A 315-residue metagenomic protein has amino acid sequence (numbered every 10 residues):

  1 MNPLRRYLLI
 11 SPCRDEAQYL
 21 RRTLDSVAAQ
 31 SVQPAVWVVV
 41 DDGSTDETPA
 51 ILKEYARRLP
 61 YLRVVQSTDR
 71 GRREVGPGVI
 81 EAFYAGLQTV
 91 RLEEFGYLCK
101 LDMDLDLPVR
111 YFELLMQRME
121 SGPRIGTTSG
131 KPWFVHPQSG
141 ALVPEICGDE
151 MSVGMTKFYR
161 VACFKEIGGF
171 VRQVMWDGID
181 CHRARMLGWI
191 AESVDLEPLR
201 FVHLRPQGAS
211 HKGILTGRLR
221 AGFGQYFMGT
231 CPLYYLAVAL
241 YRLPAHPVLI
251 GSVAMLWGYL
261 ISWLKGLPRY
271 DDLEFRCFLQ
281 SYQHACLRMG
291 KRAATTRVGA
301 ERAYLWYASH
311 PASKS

Functional and structural regions predicted by a protein language model:
M1-A29: N-proximal low-complexity "stem/linker" segments adjacent to membrane-targeting elements
R5-L8, V36, I179: Cell-envelope/extracellular polymer assembly enzymes that use nucleotide-activated donors
D25-G71: Acidic donor-binding segment of Leloir-type glycosyltransferases
G71, D106-L142: Conserved donor NDP-sugar-binding/catalytic core segment of glycosyltransferases
G86, E94-D106: Short beta-strand-to-loop acidic/aromatic patch adjacent to the donor-nucleotide binding site
V153-G168: Conserved nucleotide-sugar donor-binding and metal-coordinating catalytic region shared by glycosyltransferases
F170-V238: Catalytic donor/gating beta->alpha subdomain of glycosyltransferases that bind UDP-sugars
T216-K314: Non-catalytic, C-terminal membrane-associated alpha-helical segments of glycosyltransferases
